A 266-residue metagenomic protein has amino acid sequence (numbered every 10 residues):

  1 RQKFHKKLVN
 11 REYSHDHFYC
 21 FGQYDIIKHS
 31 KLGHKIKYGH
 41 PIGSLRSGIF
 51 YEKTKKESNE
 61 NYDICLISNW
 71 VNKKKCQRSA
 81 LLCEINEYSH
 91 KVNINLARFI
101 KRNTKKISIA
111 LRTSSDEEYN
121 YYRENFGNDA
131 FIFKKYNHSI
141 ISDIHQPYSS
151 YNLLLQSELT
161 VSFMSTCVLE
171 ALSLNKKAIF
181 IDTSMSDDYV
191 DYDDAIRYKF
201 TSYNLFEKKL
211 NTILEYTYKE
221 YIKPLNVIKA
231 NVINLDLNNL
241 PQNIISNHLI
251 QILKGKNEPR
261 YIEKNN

Functional and structural regions predicted by a protein language model:
R1-F50, V168: Active-site and donor-binding regions of nucleotide-sugar-utilizing enzymes
Q2-H5, S30, I49-K55, K75 (+3 more regions): Short, charged, surface-exposed secondary-structure boundary motifs
H17, D63, E158-L159: Structural motif
F18-C20, P41, L66, I109-L111 (+1 more regions): Structural beta-sheet core signal
G33-I36, P41, N120, F126-K135 (+1 more regions): Catalytic binding pocket for nucleotide-activated donors in carbohydrate/polymer assembly enzymes
S47-F131: Conserved catalytic-core segment of nucleotide-activated headgroup transferases in glycan assembly
S114-L174: Donor nucleotide-activated moiety binding/catalytic core segment of transferases that use nucleotide-activated donors
L235-N266: C-terminal alpha-helical cap of glycosyltransferases
